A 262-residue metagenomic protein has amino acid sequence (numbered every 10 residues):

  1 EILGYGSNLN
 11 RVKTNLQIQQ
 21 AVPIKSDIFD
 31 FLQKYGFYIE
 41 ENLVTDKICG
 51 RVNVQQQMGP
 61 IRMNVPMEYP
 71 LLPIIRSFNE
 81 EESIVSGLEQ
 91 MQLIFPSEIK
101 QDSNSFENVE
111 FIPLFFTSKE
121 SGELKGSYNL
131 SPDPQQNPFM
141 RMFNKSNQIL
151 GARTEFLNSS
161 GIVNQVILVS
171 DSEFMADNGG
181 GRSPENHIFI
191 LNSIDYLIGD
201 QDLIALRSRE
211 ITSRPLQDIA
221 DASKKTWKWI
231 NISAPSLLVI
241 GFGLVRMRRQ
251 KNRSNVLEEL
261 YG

Functional and structural regions predicted by a protein language model:
E1-D202: Acidic, S/T/G-rich, low-cysteine, solvent-exposed domains in lumenal/extracellular/periplasmic regions of secretory
E41, G199-L206, V239-F242, R246 (+1 more regions): Intrinsically disordered or highly flexible coil/loop and linker segments, enriched in small and charged/polar residues
D46-V52, R209-T212, Y261: A glycine-rich phosphate-binding loop feature that marks nucleotide/adenosyl-phosphate handling sites
M58-M67, D218-W229, E259-L260: Short, charged low-complexity intrinsically disordered segments located at boundaries of structured domains
F174, G179, A205-N231: Short, aromatic-rich amphipathic segments at membrane interfaces that lie adjacent to a transmembrane helix or signal
W227-R249: Selective detector of the "anchor" transmembrane alpha-helix that sits immediately C-terminal
R253-G262: Cytoplasmic C-terminal tails of single-pass
